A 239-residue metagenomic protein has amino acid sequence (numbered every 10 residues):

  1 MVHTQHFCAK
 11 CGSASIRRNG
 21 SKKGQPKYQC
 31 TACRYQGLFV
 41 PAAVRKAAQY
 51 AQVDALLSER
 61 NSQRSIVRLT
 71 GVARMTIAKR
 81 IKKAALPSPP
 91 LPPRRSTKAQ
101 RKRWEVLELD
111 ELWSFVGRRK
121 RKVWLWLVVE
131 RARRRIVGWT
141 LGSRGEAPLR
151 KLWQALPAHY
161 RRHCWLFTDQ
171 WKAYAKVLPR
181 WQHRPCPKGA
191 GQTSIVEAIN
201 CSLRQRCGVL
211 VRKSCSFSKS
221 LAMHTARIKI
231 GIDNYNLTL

Functional and structural regions predicted by a protein language model:
M1-L239: Residue-level recognition of single "structural anchor" positions that define or cap local secondary structure
